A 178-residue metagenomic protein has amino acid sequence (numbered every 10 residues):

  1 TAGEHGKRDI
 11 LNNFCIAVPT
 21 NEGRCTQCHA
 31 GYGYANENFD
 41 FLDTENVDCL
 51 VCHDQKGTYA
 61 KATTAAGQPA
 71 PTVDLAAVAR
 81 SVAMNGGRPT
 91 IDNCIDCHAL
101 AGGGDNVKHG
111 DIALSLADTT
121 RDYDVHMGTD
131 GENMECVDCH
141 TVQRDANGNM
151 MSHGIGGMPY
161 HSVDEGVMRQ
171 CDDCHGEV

Functional and structural regions predicted by a protein language model:
T1-P89, A99-M168: Sequence context of c-type cytochrome heme-c attachment sites
N93-D96: ...captures the hydrophobic TM-helix bundle architecture rather than a specific catalytic motif, and can also fire on
E165-V178: Repeat-solenoid scaffold signature
